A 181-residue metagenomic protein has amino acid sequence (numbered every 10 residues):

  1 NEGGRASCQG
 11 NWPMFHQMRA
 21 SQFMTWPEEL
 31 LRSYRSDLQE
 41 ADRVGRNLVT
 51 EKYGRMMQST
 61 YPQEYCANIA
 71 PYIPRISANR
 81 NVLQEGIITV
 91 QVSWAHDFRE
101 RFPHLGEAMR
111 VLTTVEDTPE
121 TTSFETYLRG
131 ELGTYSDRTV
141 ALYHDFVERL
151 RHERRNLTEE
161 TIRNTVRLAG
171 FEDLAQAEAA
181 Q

Functional and structural regions predicted by a protein language model:
N1-Q9, Y53, Q58-Q63, A67-T118 (+2 more regions): Polar/charged low-complexity regulatory segments
E2-T25, R32-D37, L48-V49, E120-L132: A cross-kingdom feature marking solvent-exposed beta-strand/loop segments within repeated, beta-rich binding/scaffold
F23-Q39, L83, I87-I88, L132-Y135 (+1 more regions): Short, structured motif recognition centered on aromatic/hydrophobic residues
L31, S36-R75, V147-A175: Repeat-associated, polar segments at repeat-unit boundaries in modular proteins
L38, E107-L157: Amphipathic protein-protein interaction modules
